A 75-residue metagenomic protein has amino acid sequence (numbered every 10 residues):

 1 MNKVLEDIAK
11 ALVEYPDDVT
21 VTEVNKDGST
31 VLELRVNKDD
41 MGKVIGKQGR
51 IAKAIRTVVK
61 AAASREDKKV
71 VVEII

Functional and structural regions predicted by a protein language model:
M1-K43, K53, T57-I75: RNA-contacting regions in translation and RNA-metabolism proteins, encompassing KH/S1 modules where present
